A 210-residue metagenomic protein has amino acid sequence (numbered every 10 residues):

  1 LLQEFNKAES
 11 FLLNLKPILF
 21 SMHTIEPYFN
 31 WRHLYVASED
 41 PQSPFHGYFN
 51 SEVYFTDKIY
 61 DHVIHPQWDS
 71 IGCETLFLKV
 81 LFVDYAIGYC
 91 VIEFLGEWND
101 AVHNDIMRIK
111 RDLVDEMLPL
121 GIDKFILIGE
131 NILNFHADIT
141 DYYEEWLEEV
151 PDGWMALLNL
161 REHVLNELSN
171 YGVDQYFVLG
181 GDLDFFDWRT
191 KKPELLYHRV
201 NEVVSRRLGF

Functional and structural regions predicted by a protein language model:
L1-S21: N-terminal amphipathic/basic-hydrophobic helices that include classical n-h-c signal peptides and signal-anchor
L19-S70: N-terminal catalytic cores of peptidoglycan-degrading enzymes
E26-W31, V164-F210: A cross-taxonomic marker for long C-terminal extensions/tails that follow the last structured domain
P41-V53, L78-Y85, K110-M117, G181-R189: Short low-complexity stretches enriched in small and charged residues
K58-G72, L76-V80, Y89, N166 (+1 more regions): Short, contiguous, helix-prone interaction/anchoring segments in small proteins
Q67-I109: STAS-typified acidic loop motif
A101-D123: A short, well-ordered alpha-helical element
I122-F125, G129-G172: Amphipathic alpha-helical interaction surfaces in cytosolic regulatory modules
